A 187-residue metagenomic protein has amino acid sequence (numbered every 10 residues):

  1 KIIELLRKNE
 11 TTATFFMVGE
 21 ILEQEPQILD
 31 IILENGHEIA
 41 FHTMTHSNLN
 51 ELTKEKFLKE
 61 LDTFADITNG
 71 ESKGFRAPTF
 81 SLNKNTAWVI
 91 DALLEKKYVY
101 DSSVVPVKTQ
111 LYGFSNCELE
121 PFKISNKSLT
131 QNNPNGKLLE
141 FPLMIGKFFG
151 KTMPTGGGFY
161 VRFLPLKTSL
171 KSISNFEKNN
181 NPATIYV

Functional and structural regions predicted by a protein language model:
K1-E4: N-terminal regions that are enriched for targeting/export leaders and immediately downstream pro/stem segments
N9-W88, Y98-V99, S103-L111, S115 (+1 more regions): Metal-dependent polysaccharide deacetylase catalytic core of the NodB/CE4 family, i.e., the active-site-bearing domain
A77-N181, I185: Active-site-adjacent pocket scaffolds in enzyme catalytic domains
